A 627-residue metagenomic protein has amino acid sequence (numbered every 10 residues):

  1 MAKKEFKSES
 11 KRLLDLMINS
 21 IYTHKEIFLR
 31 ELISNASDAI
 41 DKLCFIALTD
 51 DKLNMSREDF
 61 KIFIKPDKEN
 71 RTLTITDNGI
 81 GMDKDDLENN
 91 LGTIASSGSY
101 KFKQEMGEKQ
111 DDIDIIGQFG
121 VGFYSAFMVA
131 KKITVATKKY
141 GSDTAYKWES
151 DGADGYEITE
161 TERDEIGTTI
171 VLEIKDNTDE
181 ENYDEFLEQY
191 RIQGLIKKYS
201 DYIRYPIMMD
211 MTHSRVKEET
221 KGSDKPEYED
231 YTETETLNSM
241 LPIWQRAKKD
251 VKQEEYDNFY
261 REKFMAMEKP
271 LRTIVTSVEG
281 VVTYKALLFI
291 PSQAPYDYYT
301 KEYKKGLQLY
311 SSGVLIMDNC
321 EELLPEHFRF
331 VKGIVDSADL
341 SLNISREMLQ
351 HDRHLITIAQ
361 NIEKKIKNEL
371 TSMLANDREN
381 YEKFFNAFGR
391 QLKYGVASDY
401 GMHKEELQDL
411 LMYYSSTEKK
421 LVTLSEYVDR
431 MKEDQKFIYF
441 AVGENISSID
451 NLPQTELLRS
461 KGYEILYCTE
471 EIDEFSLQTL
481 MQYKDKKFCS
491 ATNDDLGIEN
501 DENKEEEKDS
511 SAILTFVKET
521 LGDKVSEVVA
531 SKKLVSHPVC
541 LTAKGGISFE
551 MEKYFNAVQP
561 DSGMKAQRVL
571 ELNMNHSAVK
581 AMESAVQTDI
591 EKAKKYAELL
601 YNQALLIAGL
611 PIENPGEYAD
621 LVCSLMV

Functional and structural regions predicted by a protein language model:
M1-F186, G194, K221, K432: GHKL (Bergerat-fold) ATPase N-terminal catalytic module, capturing the glycine-rich phosphate-binding loop and acidic
I115, I133-G155, K175-V627: GHKL/Bergerat-fold ATPase module in large chromosome/replication-associated machines
